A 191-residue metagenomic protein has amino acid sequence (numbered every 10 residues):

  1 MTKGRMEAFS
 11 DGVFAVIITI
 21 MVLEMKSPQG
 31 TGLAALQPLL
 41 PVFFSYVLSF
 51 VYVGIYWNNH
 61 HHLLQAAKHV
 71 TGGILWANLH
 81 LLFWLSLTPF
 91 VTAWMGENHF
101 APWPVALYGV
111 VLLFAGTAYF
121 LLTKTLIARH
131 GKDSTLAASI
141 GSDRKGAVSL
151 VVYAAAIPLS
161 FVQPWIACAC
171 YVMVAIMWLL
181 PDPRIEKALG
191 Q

Functional and structural regions predicted by a protein language model:
M1-Q191: Multi-pass alpha-helical transmembrane bundle typical of ion/small-solute transporters and intramembrane aspartyl
